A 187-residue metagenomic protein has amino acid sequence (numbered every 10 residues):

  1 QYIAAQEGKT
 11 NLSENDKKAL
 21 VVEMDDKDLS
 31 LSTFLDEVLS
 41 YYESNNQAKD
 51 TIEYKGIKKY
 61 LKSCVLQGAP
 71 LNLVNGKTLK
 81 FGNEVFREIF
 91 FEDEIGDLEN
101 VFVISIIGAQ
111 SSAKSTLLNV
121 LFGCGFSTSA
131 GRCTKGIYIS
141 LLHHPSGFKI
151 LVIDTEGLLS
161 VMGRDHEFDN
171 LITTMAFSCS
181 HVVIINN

Functional and structural regions predicted by a protein language model:
Q1-L98: N-terminal low-complexity/disordered regulatory or targeting extensions
G56-K62, L66-I107, N119-I172: Switch I (effector-binding) loop of TRAFAC-class P-loop GTPase G-domains
S112-K114: Conserved glycine(s) of the Walker
H166-N187: Inter-motif core of Ras-like GTPase G domains
